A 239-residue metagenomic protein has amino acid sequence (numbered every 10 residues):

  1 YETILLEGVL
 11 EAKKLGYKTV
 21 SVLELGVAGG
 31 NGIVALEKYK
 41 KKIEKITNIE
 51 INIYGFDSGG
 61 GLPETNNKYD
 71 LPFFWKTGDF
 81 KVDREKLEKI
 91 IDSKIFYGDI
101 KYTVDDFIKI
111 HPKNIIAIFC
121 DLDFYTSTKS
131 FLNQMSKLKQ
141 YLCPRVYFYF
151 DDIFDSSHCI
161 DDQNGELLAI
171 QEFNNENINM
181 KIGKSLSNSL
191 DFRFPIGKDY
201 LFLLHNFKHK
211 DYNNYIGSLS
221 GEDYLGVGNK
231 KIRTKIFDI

Functional and structural regions predicted by a protein language model:
E2-K18: Conserved alpha-helix/loop element of class I SAM-dependent methyltransferases that forms part of the SAM/SAH-binding
K18-I239: S-adenosylmethionine/decaboxylated-SAM
